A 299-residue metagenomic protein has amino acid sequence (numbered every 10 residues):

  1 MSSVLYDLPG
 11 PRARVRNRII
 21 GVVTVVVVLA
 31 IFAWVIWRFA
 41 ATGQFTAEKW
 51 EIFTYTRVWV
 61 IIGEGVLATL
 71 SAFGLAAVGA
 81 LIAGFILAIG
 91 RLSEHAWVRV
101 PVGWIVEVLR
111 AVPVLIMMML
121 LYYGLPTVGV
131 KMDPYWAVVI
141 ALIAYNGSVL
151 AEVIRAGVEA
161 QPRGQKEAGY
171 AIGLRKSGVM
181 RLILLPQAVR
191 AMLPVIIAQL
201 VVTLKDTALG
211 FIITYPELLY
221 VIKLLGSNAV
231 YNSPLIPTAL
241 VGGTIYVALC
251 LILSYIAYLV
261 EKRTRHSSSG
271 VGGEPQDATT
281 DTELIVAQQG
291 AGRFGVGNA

Functional and structural regions predicted by a protein language model:
M1-A299: Transmembrane alpha-helices and adjacent helix-loop boundaries
